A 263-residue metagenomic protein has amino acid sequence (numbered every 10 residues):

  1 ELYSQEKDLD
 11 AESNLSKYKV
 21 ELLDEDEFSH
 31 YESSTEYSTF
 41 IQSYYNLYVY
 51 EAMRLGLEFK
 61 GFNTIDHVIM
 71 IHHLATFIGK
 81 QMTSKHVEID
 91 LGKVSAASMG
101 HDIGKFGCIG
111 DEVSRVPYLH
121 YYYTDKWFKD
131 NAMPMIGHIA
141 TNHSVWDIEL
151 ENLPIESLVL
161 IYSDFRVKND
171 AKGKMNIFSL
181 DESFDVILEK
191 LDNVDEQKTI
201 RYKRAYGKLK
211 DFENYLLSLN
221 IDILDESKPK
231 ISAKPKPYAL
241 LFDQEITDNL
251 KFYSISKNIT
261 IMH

Functional and structural regions predicted by a protein language model:
E1-P117: Acidic/His-rich, divalent-metal-binding segments that scaffold phosphate/diphosphate chemistry
S13, E32-S43, M175, E182 (+1 more regions): Alpha-helix boundary/N-cap detector
N14, Y18, S183-K190, K208 (+2 more regions): Charge-rich, solvent-exposed alpha-helical interaction surfaces
L57, S84-L191: Divalent metal-dependent catalytic cores for phosphoryl transfer on phosphate-bearing substrates
Q197-M262: Charged phosphate-binding loop/patch that engages nucleotide di/tri-phosphates or the phosphate backbone of nucleic
